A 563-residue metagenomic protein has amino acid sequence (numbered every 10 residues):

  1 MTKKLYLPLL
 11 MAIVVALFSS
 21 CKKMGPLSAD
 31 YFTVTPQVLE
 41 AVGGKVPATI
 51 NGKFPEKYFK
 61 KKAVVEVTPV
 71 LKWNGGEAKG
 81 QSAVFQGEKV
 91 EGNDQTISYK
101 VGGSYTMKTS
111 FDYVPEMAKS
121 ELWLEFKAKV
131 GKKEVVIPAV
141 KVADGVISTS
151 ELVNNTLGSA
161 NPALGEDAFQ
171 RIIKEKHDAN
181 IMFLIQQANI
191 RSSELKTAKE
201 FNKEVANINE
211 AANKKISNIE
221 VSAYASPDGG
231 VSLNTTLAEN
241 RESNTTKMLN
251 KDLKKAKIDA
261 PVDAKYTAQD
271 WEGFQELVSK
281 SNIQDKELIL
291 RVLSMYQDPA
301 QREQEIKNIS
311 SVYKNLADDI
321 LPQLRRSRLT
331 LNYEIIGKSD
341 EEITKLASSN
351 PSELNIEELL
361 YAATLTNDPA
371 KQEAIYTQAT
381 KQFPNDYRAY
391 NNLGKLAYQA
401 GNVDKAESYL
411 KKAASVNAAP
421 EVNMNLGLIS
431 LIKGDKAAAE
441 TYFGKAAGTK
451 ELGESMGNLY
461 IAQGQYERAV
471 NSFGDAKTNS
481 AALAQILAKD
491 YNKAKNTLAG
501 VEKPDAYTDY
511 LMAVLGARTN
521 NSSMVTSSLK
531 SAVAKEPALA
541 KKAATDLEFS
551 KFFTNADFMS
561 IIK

Functional and structural regions predicted by a protein language model:
T2-M512, G516-T545, S550-K551, S560-K563: N-terminal targeting segments with Sec-dependent signals, encompassing both cleavable signal peptides and non-cleavable
